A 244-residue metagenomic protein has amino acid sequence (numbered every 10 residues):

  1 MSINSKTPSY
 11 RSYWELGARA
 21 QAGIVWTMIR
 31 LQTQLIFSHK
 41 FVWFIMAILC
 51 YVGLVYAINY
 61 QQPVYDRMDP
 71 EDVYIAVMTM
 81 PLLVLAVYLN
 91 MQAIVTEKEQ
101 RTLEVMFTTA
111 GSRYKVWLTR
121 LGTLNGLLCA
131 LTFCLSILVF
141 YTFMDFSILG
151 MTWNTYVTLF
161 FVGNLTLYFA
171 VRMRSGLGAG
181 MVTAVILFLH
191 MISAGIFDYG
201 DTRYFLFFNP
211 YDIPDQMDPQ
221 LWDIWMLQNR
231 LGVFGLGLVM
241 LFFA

Functional and structural regions predicted by a protein language model:
M1-M46: Aromatic- and glycine-rich beta-strand/loop motifs that create alpha-glucan
I3-S5, Q62-P63, M68, V185-A244: Terminal transmembrane helical anchor/hairpin motif
I45-V52, L177-H190, L206-N209: Central hydrophobic cores of alpha-helical transmembrane segments in multi-pass integral membrane proteins
P70-T96: Long, hydrophobic alpha-helical segments
Q92-N125: Helix-loop-helix units of permease transmembrane domains in multi-pass membrane transporters, especially ABC
S112-F146: Hydrophobic alpha-helical transmembrane segments that constitute the membrane-spanning cores of multi-pass membrane
Y156-I196: A structural motif at transmembrane helix-loop-helix junctions in multipass membrane proteins
